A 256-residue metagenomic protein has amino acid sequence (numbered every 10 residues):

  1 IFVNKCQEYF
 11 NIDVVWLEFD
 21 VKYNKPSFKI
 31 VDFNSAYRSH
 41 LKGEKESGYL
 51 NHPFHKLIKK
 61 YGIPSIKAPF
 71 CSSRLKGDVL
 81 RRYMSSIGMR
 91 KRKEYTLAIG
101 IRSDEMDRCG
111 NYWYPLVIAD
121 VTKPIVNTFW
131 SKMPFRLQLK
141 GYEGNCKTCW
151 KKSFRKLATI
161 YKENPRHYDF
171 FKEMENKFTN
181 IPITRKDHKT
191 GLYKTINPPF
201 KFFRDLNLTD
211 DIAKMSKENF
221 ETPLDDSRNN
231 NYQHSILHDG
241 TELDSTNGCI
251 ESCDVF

Functional and structural regions predicted by a protein language model:
I1-F256: Nucleotide-activated chemistry modules centered on ATP-dependent adenylation/adenylyltransferase
